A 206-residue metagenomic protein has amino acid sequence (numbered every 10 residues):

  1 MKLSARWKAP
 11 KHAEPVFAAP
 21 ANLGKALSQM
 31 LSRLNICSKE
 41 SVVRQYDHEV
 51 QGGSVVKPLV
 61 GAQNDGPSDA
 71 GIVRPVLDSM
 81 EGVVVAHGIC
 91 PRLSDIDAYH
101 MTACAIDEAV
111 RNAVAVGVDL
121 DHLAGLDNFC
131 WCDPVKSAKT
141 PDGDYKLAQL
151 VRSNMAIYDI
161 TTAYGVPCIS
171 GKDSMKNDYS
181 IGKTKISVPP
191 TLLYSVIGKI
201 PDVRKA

Functional and structural regions predicted by a protein language model:
M1-A206: Glycine/proline-enriched, intrinsically flexible loops and inter-domain linkers
